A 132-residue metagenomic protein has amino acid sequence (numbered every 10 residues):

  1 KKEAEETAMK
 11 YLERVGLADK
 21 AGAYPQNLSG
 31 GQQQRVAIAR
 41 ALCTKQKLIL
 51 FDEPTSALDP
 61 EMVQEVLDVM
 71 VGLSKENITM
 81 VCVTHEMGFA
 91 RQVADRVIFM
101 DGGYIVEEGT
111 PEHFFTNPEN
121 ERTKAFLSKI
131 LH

Functional and structural regions predicted by a protein language model:
A23-Q26, T44, E76: Conserved signature/switch motifs of ABC ATPase nucleotide-binding domains
I38: Hydrophobic anchor residue at the start of the ABC signature
I49-D52: Catalytic Walker B motif of ABC-type/P-loop ATPase nucleotide-binding domains
V63-E76: Helical segment within the ABC ATPase nucleotide-binding domain
A90-Q92: A short, surface-exposed alpha-helical micro-motif characterized by mixed small hydrophobic and charged/polar residues
E108-G109: ABC ATPase "signature
